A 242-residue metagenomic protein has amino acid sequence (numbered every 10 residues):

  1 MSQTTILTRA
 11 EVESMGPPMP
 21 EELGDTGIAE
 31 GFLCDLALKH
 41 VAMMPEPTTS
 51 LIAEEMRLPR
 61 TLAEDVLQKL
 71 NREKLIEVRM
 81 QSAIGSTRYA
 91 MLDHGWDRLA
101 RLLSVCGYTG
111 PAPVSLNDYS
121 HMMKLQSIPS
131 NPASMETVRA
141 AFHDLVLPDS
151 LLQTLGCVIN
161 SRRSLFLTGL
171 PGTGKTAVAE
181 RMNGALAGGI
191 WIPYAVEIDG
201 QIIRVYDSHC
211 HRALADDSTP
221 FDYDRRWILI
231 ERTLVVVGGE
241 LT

Functional and structural regions predicted by a protein language model:
R9-L36: Short alpha-helical segments that sit at the start of domains
G24, G85-A133: Short, amphipathic alpha-helical interaction segments positioned at domain boundaries
C34-V41, L155: Hydrophobic residues on short alpha-helical segments
M43-E55: Short acidic, hydrophobic short linear motifs in intrinsically disordered regions
R57-R72: Short amphipathic alpha-helical interaction segments
N71-S82: A short, conserved structural fragment
K124-L152: Dynamic helix-loop-helix/coil hinge segments at AAA+ ATPase domain boundaries and subdomain interfaces
H143-T242: Conserved ASCE/P-loop NTPase catalytic core
